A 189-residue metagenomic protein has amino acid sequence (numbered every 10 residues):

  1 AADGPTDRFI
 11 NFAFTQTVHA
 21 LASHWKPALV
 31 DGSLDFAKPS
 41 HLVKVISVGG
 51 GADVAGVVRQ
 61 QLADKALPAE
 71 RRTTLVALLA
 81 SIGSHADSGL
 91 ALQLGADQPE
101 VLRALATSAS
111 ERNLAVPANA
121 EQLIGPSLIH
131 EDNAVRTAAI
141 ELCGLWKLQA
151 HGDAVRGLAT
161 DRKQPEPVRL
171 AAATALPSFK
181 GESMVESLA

Functional and structural regions predicted by a protein language model:
A1-A189: Long, ordered, helix-rich scaffold segments
